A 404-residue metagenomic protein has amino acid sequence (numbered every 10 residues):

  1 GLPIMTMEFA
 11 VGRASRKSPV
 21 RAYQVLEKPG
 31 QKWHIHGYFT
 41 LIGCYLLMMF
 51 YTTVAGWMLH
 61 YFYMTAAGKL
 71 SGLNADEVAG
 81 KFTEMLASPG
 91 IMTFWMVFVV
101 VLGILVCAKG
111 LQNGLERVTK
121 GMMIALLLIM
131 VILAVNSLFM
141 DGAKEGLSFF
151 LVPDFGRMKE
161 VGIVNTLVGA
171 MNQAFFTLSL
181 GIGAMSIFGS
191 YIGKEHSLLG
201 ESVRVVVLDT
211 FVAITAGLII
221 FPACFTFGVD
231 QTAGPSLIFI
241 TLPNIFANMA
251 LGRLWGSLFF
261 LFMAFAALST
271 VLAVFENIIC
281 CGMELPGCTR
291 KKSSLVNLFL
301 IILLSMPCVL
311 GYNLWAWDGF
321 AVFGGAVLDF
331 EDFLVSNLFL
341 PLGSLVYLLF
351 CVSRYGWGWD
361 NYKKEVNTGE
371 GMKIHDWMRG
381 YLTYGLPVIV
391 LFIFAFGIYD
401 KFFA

Functional and structural regions predicted by a protein language model:
G1-K28, A223, F227-D230, L349-R354 (+1 more regions): Juxtamembrane transmembrane-helix boundary signature
F9-G12, W57, G114-G121, G200 (+5 more regions): Transmembrane helix-loop boundary segments of multi-pass membrane transporters
A10, K32-M48, T83-A87, F98-M122 (+3 more regions): Membrane-water interface regions at transmembrane-helix termini and the short interhelical loops of multi-pass membrane
K17-F39, T52-Q112, D141-V168, P235-F239 (+3 more regions): Inter-helical loop and helix-membrane interface segments of multi-pass membrane transporters/permeases
H36-L41, P286-L298, F330-V390: C-terminal membrane-solvent junction of multi-pass transporters and transport-like membrane proteins
A55-A87, Y191-E195, G200-V212, I240-A250 (+4 more regions): Helix-loop-helix connectors at the membrane interface of multi-pass transporters/channels
T93-F94, L208-I214, R253-G256, F265-L268 (+2 more regions): Loop-to-transmembrane helix boundary motifs in multi-pass membrane proteins
E116, K120-L268, L272, K292-S293 (+1 more regions): Membrane-embedded translocation segments of transport machinery
